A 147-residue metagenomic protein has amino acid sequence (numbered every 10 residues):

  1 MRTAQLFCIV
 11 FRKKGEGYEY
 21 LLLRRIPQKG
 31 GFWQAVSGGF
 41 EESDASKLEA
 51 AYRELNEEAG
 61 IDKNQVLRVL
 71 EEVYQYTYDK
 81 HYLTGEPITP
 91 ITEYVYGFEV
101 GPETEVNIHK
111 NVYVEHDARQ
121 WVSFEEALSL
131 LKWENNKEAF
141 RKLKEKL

Functional and structural regions predicted by a protein language model:
M1-L21, E41-S43: Conserved N-terminal beta-strand and adjoining loop/helix that marks the start of the Nudix/MutT-like hydrolase domain
V10-R12, R24, G97-E99: Short, well-ordered beta-strand micro-motif
K13-E19, K29, G85-I88: Short, solvent-exposed loop/turn segments that connect beta-strands within catalytic domains and beta-strand-rich
P27-A35: N-terminal first-folded block
Q34, P90, W121: Short aromatic/basic micro-patch
A35-V73: The catalytic Nudix box helix
G60-T104: Active-site segment of metal-dependent pyrophosphate-handling enzymes, primarily the Nudix hydrolase catalytic core
V95-E99, N107-F140: NUDIX/MutT-family hydrolases
